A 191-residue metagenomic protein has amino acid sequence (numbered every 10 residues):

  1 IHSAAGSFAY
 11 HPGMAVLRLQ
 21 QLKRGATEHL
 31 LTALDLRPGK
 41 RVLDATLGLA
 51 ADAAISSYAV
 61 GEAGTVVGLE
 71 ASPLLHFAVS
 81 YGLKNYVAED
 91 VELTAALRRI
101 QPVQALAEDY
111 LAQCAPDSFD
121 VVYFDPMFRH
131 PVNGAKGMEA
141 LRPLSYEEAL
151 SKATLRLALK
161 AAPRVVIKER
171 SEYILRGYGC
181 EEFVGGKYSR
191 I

Functional and structural regions predicted by a protein language model:
I1-K40, A50: S-adenosyl-L-methionine
D35-R41, E62, D117: Short helix-loop-beta connector
R41, T65, P163-R164: Residues at the starts of beta-strands that form the adenosine-phosphate
L43-D52, S118-A135: Conserved proline-anchored active-site loop of SAM-dependent methyltransferases that bridges a beta-strand
L49-A63: Conserved SAM-binding loop of SAM-dependent methyltransferases across substrates and taxa, primarily the Class I
L69-V121: S-adenosyl-L-methionine
P73, P126-T154: Mobile active-site "lid"/loop adjacent to the S-adenosyl-L-methionine
S151-I191: Conserved Class I SAM-dependent methyltransferase catalytic core
